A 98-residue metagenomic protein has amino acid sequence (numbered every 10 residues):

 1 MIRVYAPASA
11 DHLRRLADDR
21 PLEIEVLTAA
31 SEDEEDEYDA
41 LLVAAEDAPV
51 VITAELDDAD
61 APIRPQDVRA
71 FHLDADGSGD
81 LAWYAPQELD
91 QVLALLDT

Functional and structural regions predicted by a protein language model:
M1-E25: Short, extreme N-terminal segment that most often corresponds to the first beta-strand
I2-D11, A45-T53, D97-T98: Generic hydrophobic segment detector
R14, L42-A45, D90-L93: Generic detector of well-ordered alpha-helical segments enriched in charged/polar residues, highlighting helical
A17-F71: ADP-ribosyltransferase catalytic core
V50-T98: Glycine-rich, aromatic-bearing surface loops/beta-hairpins
